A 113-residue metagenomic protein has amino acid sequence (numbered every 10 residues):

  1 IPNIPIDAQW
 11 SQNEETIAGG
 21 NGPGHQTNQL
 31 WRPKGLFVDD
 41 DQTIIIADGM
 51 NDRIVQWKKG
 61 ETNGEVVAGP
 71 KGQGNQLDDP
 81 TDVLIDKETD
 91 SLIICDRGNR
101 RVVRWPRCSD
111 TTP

Functional and structural regions predicted by a protein language model:
I1-T16, G20: Blade/loop signatures of beta-propeller domains
E14-G19, E65-G69, P113: Beta-propeller fold detector
G20-N21, P70-K71, C108: Conserved GH/AH loop at the N-terminal boundary of individual WD40 repeats
Q26-D41, Q73-S91: Beta-rich, blade/repeat-based domains predominating in secreted/periplasmic proteins but also intracellular
I45-D48, I93-D96, R104: Residue position within the beta-strands of beta-propeller blades
D52-V55, R100-V103: Structural signal for beta-propeller blades
K58-T62, W105-D110: Short loop/turn segments that connect beta-strands within beta-propeller blades
